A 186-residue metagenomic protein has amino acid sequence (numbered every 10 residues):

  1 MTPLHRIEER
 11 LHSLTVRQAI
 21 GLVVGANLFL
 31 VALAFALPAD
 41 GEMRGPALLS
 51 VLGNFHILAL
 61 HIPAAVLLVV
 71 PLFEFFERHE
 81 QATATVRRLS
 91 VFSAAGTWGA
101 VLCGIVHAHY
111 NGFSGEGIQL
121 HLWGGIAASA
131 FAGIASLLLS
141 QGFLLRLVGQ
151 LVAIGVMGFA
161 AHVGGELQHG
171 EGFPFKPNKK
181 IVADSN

Functional and structural regions predicted by a protein language model:
T2-N186: Polytopic transmembrane helical bundles with strong interfacial aromatic enrichment
